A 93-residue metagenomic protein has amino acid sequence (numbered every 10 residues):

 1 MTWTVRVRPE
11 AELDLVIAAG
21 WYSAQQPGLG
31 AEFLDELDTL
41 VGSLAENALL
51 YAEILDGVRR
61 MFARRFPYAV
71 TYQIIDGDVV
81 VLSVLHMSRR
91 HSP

Functional and structural regions predicted by a protein language model:
M1, A31, A69, Q73-P93: Enriched for short, Lys/Arg-rich terminal
M1-L34: Arg/Lys-rich, positively charged N-terminal/basic patches that mediate binding to nucleic acids
Q26, A48-L55, R89-S92: Short, charge-rich, low-complexity interaction segments located in flexible loops at or near secondary-structure
V41-A45: Short proline/glycine- and basic residue-enriched helix-capping loop/turn segments at helix->loop/beta transitions
E46-V79: Basic/aromatic recognition patch in beta-strand/loop cores that engages polyanionic ligands
